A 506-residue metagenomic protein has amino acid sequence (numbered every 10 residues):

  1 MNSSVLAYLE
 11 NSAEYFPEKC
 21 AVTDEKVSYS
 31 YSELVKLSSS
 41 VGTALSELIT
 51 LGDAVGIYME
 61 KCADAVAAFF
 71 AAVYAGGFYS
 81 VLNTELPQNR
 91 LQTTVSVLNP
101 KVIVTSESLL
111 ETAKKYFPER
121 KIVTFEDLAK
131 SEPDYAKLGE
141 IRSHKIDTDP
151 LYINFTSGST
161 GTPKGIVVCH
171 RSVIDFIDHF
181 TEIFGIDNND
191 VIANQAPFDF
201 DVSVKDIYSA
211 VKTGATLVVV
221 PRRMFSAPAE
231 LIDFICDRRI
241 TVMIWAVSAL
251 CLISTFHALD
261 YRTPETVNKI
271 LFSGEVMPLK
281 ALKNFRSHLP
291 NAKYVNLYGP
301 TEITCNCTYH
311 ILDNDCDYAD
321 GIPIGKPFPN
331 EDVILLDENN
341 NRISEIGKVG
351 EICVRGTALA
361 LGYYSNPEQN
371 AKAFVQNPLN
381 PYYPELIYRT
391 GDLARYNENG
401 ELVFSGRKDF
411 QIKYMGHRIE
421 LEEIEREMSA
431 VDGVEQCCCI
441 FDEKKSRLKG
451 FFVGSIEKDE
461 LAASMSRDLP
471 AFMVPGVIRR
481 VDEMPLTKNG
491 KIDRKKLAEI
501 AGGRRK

Functional and structural regions predicted by a protein language model:
M1-I153, V168-C169, D175, P278-L282 (+3 more regions): AMP-binding/adenylate-forming domain of the ANL superfamily
S4-L6, Q88, I103-S143, V173 (+2 more regions): AMP-dependent adenylate-forming
T23, G42, A54-Y58, V66-V73 (+11 more regions): Short, well-ordered beta-strand segments
V55, A72, I103, P150 (+10 more regions): Conserved S/T- and glycine-rich ATP-binding loop of Class I adenylate-forming
M59-A63, G77-S96, E107-L110, A215-D237 (+3 more regions): ATP-dependent adenylate-forming carboxylate-activation enzymes
M59-C62, N83, I186, A196-F200 (+3 more regions): Conserved AMP-binding
K164-A193, D201-T241: Conserved AMP-binding/adenylation subdomain of ANL enzymes
K212-A215, I240-I244, S254-P323, D332: Gly/Ser/Thr-rich phosphate-binding loop
